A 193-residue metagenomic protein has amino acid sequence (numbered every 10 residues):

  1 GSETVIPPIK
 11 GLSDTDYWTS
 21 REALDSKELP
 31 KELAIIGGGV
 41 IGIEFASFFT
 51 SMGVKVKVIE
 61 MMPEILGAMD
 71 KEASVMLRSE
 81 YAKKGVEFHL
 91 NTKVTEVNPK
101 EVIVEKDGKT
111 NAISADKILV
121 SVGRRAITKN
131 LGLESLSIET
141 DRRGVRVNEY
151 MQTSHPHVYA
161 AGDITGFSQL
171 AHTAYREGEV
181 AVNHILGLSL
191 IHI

Functional and structural regions predicted by a protein language model:
G1, G37-G42, G123, G162: Conserved phosphate-binding and hydrolysis motifs of nucleotide-dependent enzymes
G1-D16, K31: Glycine/serine-rich phosphate-binding loop and adjoining beta1-alpha1 elements at the start of nucleotide-handling
E3-T4, L24, P63, M151: Alpha/beta-hydrolase active-site loop signature
E3-V5, E139-D141, L188-L190: A short alpha-helix-loop-beta-strand transition element characteristic of N-terminal alpha/beta dinucleotide-binding
V5-P8, I43-E44, T128-N130, S168: Glycine/Thr-rich phosphate-binding loops of Rossmann-like dinucleotide-binding domains
S13-L29, A112-L186: FAD-site-proximal beta/loop scaffold in flavoenzymes
L24-D25, P30-A34, V40-T110, Q169-Y175 (+1 more regions): Rossmann-like dinucleotide-binding cores of NAD(P)H-dependent redox enzymes
